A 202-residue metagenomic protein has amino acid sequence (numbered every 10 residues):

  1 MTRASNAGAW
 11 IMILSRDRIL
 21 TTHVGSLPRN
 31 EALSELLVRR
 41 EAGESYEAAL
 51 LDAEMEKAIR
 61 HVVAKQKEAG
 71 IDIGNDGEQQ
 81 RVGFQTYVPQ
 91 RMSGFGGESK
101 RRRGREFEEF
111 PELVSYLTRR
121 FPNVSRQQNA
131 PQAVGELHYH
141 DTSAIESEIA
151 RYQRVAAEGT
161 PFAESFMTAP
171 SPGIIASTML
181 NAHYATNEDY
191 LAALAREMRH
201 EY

Functional and structural regions predicted by a protein language model:
R3-Y202: Domain-level signal for soluble alpha/beta catalytic cores
